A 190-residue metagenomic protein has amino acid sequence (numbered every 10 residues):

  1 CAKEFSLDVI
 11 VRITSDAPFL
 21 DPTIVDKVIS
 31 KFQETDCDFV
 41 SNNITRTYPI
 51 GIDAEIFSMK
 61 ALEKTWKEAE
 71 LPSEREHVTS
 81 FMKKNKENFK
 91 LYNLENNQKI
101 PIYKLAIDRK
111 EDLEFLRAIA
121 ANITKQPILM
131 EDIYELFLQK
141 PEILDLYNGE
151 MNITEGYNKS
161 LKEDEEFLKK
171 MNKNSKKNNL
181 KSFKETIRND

Functional and structural regions predicted by a protein language model:
A2, S6-A17: Short beta-strand-to-loop acidic/aromatic patch adjacent to the donor-nucleotide binding site
F5, F19-T47: Conserved donor-nucleotide/metal-binding helix-loop-beta segment in metal-dependent transferases, i.e., the alpha-helix
L7-D8, A54-W66, K110-E114: Conserved nucleotide-sugar donor-binding and metal-coordinating catalytic region shared by glycosyltransferases
R12, F39-N42, K90-L94: A structural signal for short, well-ordered beta-strand segments and their strand-loop junctions that often border
A17, A54, E70-L71, K104-L105: A residue-level structural signature of the nucleotidyltransferase/glycosyltransferase Rossmann-like core
K27-D38, S58-E74, K84: Basic phosphate/pyrophosphate-binding loop/patch that engages nucleotide-derived ligands
N43-A54, Q98-K99: A recurrent flexible, glycine/aromatic-enriched loop bordering the glycosyltransferase active site that acts as
F57, T79-D190: Conserved alpha/beta core of the MobA/IspD/sugar-nucleotide pyrophosphorylase nucleotidyltransferase superfamily
